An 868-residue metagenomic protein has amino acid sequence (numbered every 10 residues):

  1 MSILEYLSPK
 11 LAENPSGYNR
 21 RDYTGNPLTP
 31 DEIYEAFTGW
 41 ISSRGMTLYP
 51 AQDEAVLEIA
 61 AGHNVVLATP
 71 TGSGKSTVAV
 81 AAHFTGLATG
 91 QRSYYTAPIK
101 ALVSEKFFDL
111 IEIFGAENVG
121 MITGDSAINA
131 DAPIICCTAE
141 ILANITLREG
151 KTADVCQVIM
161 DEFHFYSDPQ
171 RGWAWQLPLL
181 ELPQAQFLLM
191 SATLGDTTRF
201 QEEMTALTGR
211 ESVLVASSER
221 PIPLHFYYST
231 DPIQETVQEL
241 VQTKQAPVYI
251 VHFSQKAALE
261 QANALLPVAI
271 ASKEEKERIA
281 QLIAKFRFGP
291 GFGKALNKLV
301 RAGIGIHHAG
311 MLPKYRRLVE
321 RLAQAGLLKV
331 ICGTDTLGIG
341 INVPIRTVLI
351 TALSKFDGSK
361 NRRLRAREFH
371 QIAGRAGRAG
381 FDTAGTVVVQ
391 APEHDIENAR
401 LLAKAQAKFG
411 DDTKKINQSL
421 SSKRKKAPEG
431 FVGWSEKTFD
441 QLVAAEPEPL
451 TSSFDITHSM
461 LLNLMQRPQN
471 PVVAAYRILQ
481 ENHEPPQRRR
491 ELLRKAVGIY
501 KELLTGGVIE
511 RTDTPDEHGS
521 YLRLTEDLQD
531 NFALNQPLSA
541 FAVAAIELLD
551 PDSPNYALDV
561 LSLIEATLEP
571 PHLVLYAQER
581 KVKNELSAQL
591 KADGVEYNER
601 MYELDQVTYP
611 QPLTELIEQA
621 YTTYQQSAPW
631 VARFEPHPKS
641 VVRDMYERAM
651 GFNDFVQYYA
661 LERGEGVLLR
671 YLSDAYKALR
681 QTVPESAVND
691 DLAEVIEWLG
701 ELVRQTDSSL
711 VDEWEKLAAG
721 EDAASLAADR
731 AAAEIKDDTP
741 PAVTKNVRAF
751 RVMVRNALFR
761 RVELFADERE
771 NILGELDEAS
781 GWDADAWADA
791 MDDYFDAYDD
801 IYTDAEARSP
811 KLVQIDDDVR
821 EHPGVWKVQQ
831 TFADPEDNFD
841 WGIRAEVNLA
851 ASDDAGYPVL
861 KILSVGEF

Functional and structural regions predicted by a protein language model:
M1-V65, P267-R301: Helicase-associated low-complexity/disordered flanking segments
T38-W40, G45-H225, S229, P247-K273: Conserved P-loop/Walker A NTP-binding site and adjacent catalytic elements of P-loop NTPases
T96, S104, I111-G120, Q255-V330 (+1 more regions): Conserved C-terminal RecA-like helicase domain
D131-L147, A302-R316, L322-N342: Conserved two-lobed SF2 helicase motor
Y227-F253, E260-N263, R317-G326: Conserved interdomain hinge at the start of the Helicase C-terminal
G305, Q324-A325, D411, K415-V819 (+1 more regions): Non-catalytic terminal extensions of ATP-dependent helicases
T347-I350, S354-F356, R362-A403: Conserved segment of the helicase C-terminal RecA-like domain
A833-F868: Compact beta-sheet-dominated globular domain cores
